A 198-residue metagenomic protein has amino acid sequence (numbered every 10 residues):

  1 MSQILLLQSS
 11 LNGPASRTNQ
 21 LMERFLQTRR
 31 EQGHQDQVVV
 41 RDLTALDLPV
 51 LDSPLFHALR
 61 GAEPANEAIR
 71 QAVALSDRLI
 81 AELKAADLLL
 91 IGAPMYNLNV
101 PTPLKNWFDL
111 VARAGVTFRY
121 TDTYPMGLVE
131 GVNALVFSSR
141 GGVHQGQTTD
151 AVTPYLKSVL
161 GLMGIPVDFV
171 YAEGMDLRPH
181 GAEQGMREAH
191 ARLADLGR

Functional and structural regions predicted by a protein language model:
M1-A93, N99-D109, A191-R198: N-terminal beta1-alpha1-beta2 submodule of the flavodoxin-like/Rossmannoid cofactor-binding fold
Q3, Q35-Q37, V132-A134, P166-V167: Residues at the starts of beta-strands that form the adenosine-phosphate
S9, S139, A172: Cofactor-binding loop segments of dinucleotide-utilizing enzymes, especially the Rossmann-like FAD- and NAD(P)+-binding
L11-G13, G141-H144, D176-L177: Short histidine/acidic/glycine/proline-rich micro-motifs that form metal- and phosphate-coordinating active-site loops
R70-P154: Helix-loop-strand module that forms the ligand-binding subsite of alpha/beta enzymes
G146-R198: Glycine-rich phosphate/pyrophosphate-binding loop and the adjoining helix
